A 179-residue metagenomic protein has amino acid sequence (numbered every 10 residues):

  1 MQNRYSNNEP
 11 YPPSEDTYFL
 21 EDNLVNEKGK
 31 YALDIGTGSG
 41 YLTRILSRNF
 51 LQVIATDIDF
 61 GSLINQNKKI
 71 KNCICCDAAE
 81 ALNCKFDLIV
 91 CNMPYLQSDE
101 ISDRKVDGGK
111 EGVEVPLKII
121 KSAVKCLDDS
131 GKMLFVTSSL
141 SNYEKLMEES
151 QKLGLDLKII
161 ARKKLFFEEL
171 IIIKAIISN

Functional and structural regions predicted by a protein language model:
N3-P13: Class I SAM-dependent methyltransferase Rossmann-like catalytic core, especially the SAM/SAH-binding loop
S6-N8, Y18, K145: Class I (Rossmann-like) S-adenosyl-L-methionine-dependent methyltransferase catalytic domain, capturing the SAM-binding
P13-C91, Q97-S98: Conserved SAM/SAH cofactor-binding pocket of Class I
N23, I45, D103, S122 (+1 more regions): Rossmann-fold NAD(P)-dependent oxidoreductase module
T56, G109, F135-V136: Active-site-adjacent beta-strand anchor residues
M93-K118: Mobile active-site "lid"/loop adjacent to the S-adenosyl-L-methionine
V115-A175: Conserved Class I SAM-dependent methyltransferase catalytic core
N179: Flexible, glycine-/basic-rich loop-and-beta segments that form/coincide with the SAM-dependent methyltransferase
